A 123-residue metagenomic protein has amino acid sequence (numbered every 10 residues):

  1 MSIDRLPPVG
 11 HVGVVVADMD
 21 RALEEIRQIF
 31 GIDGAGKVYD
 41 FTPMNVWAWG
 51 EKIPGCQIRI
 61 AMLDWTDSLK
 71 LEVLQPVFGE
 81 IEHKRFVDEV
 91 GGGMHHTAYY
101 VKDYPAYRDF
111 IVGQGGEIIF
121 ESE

Functional and structural regions predicted by a protein language model:
M1, G36-K37, I81-R85: Short amphipathic alpha-helical segments, especially helix-boundary/capping motifs
M1-I3, V9: Beta-propeller domains
D4, V15-S68, A106-E123: Core segments of cupin and vicinal oxygen chelate
V9-A17, A61-L69, R85-D103: Vicinal oxygen chelate
D40, P76-F78, K102: Histidine- and/or cysteine-centered catalytic micro-motif in compact active-site loops
M44-A48, E80-R85: A short, acidic/glycine-rich surface segment
S68-G79: Ordered, amphipathic secondary-structure segments that act as subunit-interaction surfaces in large macromolecular
H83-V87, F120-E121: Catalytic micro-motifs at enzyme active sites that drive phosphoryl/nucleotidyl and oxygen chemistry
